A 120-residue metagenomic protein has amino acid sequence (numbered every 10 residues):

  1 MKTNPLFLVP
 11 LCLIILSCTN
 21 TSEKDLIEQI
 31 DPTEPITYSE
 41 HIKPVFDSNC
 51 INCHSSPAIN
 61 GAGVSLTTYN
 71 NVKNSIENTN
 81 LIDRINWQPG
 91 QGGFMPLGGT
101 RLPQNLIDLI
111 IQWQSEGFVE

Functional and structural regions predicted by a protein language model:
M1-S17: Sec-dependent bacterial lipoprotein signal peptides
C18-E120: Aromatic- and Gly/Pro-enriched helix-to-coil junctions and flexible linker segments
